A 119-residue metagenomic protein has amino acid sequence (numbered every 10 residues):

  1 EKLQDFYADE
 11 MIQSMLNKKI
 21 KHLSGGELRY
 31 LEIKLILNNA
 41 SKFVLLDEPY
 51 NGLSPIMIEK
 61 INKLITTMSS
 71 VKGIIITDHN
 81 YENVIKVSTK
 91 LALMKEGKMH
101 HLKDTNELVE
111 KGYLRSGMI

Functional and structural regions predicted by a protein language model:
K2-M15: Conserved ABC ATPase "signature" region
K19-L23: Conserved ABC ATPase signature
E32-I33: Hydrophobic anchor residue at the start of the ABC signature
E48-P49: Walker B catalytic motif
D78-H79: H-loop/switch region of ABC-family ATPase nucleotide-binding domains
V84-K86: A short, surface-exposed alpha-helical micro-motif characterized by mixed small hydrophobic and charged/polar residues
K98-I119: Conserved beta-strand-loop-alpha-helix hinge in the C-terminal portion of ABC ATPase nucleotide-binding domains
